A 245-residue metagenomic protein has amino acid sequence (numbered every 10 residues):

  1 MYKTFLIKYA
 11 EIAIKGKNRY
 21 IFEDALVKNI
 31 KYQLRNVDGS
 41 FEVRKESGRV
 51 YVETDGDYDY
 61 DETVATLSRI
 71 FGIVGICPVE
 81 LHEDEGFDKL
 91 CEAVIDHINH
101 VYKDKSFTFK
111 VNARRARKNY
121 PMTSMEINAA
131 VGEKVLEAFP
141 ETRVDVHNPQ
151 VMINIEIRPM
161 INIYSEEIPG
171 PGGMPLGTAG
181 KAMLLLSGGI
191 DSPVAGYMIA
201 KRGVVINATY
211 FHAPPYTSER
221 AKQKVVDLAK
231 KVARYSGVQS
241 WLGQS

Functional and structural regions predicted by a protein language model:
M1-M183, P193-Q239: RNA-binding accessory domains that recognize and position tRNA/RNA substrates
G189: Conserved G/P- and acidic residue-centered "switch" motifs that form tight phosphate/ATP-binding loops in soluble
Q239-S245: Short, intrinsically disordered, charge-balanced linker/junction segments flanking boundaries in proteins
